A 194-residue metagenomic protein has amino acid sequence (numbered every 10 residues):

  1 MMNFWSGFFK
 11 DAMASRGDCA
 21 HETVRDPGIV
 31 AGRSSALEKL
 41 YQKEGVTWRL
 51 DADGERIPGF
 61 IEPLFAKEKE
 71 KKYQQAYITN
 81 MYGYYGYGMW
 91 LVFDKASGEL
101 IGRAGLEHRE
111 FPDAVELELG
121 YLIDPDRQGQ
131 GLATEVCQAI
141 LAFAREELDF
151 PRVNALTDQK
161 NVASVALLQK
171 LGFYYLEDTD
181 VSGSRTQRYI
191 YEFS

Functional and structural regions predicted by a protein language model:
M1-D126, A139, F143, E147 (+2 more regions): GNAT-family acyltransferases
F111, K160-V162: Residue-level marker for beta-strand->alpha-helix junctions and adjacent short loops that shape enzyme
L122, G129-F143, V162-K170: Conserved acetyl-CoA-binding loop-helix of GNAT-fold acetyltransferases
V153-T157: Conserved hydrophobic beta-strand within the GNAT/NAT acetyltransferase core sheet that lines the active-site cleft
D158-Q159, S182: Conserved beta-strand edge residues that scaffold enzyme active sites
